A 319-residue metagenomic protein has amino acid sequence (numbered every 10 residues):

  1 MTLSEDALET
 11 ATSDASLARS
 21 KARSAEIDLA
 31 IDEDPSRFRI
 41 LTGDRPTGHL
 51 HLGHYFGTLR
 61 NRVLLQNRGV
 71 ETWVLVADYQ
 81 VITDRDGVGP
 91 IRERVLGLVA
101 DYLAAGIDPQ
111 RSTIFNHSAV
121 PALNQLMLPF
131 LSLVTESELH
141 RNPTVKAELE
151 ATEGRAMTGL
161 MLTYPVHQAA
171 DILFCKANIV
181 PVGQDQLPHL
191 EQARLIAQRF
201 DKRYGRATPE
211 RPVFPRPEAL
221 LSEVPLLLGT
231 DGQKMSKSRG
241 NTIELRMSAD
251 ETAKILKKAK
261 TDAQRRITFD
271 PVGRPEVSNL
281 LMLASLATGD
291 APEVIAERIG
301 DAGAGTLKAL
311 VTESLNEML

Functional and structural regions predicted by a protein language model:
T2-A170: N-terminal Rossmann-like or analogous alpha/beta NTP/dinucleotide-binding catalytic cores that position adenine
V70, T135-H140, F174-P181, S285-I295: Short helix-capping/linker segments at secondary-structure and domain boundaries
G87-G89, V180-G183, I267: Short, polar/flexible loop-turn hinges at active-site or ligand-entry regions and domain interfaces
I91, H189, L307: Hydrophobic (often cysteine-bearing) scaffold residues that line and stabilize catalytic clefts of nucleotide/cofactor
V99, G106, V134-E138, A177 (+2 more regions): A generic secondary-structure signal for well-formed alpha-helical elements
Y102, F130, D185, G232 (+1 more regions): Divalent metal-coordination and catalytic microenvironments
V145-A147, A151-F200, Y204: Internal, conserved structured core segments that host functional sites
R194-L319: Conserved nucleotide- and phosphate/pyrophosphate-binding catalytic cores in adenylate/nucleotidyl-handling enzymes
